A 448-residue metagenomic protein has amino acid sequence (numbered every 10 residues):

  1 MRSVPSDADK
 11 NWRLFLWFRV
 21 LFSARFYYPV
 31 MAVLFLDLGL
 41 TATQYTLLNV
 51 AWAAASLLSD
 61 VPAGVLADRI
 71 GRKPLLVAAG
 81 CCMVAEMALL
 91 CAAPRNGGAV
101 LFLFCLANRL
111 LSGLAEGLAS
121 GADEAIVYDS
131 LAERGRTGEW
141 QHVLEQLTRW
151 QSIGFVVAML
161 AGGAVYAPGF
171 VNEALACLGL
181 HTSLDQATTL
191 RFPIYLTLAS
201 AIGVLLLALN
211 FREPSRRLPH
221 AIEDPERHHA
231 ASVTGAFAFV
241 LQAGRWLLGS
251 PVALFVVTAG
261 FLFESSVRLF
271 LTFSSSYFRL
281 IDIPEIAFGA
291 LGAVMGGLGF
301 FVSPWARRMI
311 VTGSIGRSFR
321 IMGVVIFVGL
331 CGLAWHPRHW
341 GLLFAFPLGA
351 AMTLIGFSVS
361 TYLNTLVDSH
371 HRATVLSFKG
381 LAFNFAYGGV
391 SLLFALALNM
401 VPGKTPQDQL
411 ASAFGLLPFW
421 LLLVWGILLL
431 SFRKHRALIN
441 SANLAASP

Functional and structural regions predicted by a protein language model:
M1-D9, F211-V256, S447: Juxtamembrane intracellular "pre-TM" segments in multi-pass secondary transporters
L14-M31, L48-A67, P74, F104-G169 (+5 more regions): Substrate-agnostic recognition of the 12-TM MFS/MFS-like secondary transporter fold
L57-A99: Conserved MFS/SLC helix-loop-helix module at the cytosolic interface between two early adjacent transmembrane helices
R69-G80, I310-V325: Cytoplasmic membrane-interface "Motif A"-like loop-to-helix N-cap segments of 12-TM Major Facilitator Superfamily
C81-A99, C105, V324-R338: C-terminal ends and interior cores of transmembrane alpha-helices in multi-pass membrane transporters/permeases
A167-A199, L396-W425: A membrane-interface helix-boundary motif in multi-pass transporters
V171, Q186-L190, I194-E226, L429-L444: Helix-loop junctions on the cytosolic side of multi-pass membrane transporters, especially the intracellular loop
G316-V359: C-terminal transmembrane helical hairpin of 12-TM major facilitator-type secondary transporters
